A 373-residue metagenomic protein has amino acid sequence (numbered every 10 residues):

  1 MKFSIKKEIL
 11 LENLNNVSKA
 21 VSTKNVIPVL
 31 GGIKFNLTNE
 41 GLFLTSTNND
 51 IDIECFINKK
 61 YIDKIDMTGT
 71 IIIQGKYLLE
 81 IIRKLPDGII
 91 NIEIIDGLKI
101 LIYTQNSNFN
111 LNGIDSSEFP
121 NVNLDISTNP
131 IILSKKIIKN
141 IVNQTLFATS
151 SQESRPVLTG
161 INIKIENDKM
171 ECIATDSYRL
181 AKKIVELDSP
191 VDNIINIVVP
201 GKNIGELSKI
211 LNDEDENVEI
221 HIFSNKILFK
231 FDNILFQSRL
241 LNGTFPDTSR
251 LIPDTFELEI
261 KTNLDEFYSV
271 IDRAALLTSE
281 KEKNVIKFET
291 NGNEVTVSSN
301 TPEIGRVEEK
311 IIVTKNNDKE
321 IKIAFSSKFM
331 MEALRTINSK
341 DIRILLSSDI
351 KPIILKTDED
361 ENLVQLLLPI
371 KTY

Functional and structural regions predicted by a protein language model:
M1-Y373: Structural preference for solvent-exposed beta-strand-turn elements and adjacent flexible terminal/loop segments within
